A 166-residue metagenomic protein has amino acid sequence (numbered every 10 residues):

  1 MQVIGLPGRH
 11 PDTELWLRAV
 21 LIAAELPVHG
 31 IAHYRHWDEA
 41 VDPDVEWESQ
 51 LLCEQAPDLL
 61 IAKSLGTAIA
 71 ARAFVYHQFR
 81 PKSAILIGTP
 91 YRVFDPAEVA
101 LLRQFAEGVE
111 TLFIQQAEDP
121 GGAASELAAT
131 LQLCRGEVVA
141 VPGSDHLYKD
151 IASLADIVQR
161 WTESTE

Functional and structural regions predicted by a protein language model:
M1-L59, A68-R72, L101: Serine-hydrolase catalytic machinery in alpha/beta-hydrolase-like enzymes
P11, R92-V93, A117-G122, H146-L147: Acidic catalytic loop of the alpha/beta-hydrolase fold
I22, P120-G136: Conserved loop-alpha-helix segment in the C-terminal half of the alpha/beta-hydrolase fold that carries the catalytic
A32-Y34, V139-D145: Short glycine-rich catalytic loops that host catalytic nucleophiles or stabilize transition states across multiple
L60-I61, A84: Conserved alpha/beta-hydrolase fold motif
T67-Q78, A84: Short glycine-enriched nucleophile-adjacent loop and the immediately C-terminal alpha-helix near the catalytic center
A106-G108, L112-Q115: Short beta-strand/loop motif that positions the catalytic acidic residue of the alpha/beta-hydrolase fold
S144-A152: Catalytic histidine-centered segment of alpha/beta-hydrolase-like enzymes
